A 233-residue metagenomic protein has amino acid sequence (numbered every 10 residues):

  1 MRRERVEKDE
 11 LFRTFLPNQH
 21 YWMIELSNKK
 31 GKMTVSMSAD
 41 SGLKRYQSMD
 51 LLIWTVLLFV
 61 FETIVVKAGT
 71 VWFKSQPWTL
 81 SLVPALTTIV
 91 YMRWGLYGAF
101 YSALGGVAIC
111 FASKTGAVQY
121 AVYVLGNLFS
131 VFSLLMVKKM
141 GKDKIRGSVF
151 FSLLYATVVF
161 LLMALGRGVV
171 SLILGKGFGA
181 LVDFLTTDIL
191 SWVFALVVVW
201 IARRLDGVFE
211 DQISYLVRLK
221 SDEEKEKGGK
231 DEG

Functional and structural regions predicted by a protein language model:
R2-R5, R13: Basic polycationic patches enriched in arginine
L11, F15, Q19-R45: Short, Lys/Arg-rich, polar N-terminal cytosolic tail immediately upstream of the first transmembrane signal-anchor
G31-R93: Hydrophobic transmembrane alpha-helices
R45, G106-V107, L205, F209: Seven-transmembrane-like multi-pass membrane architecture, highlighting hydrophobic TM helices and the outer-facing
L52, G95, I189-W192: Alpha-helical transmembrane segments
K67-M136: Alpha-helical membrane segments and adjacent membrane-interface helices in multi-pass membrane proteins
K67-W78, G116-G126, M136-G233: Membrane-embedded alpha-helical hairpins and interfacial helices in multi-pass inner-membrane proteins
